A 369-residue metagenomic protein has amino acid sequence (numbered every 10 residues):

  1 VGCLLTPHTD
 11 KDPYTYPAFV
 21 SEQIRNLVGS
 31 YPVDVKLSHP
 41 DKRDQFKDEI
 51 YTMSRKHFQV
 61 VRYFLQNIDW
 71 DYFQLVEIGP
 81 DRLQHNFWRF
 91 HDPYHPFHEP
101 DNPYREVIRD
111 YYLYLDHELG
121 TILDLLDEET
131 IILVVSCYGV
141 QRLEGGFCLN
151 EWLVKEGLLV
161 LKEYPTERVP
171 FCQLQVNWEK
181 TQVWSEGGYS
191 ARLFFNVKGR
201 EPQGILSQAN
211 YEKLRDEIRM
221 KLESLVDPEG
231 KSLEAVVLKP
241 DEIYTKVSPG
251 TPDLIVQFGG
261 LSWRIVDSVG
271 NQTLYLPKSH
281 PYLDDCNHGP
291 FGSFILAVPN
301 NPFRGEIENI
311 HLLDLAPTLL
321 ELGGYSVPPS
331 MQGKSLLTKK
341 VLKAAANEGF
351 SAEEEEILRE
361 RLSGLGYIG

Functional and structural regions predicted by a protein language model:
V1, W88-Y94, G146-G157, A209-N210 (+1 more regions): Short secondary-structure boundary/capping segments
V1-E99, V183-G230: His/Asp/Glu-rich, glycine-adjacent segments that coordinate divalent cations and/or stabilize oxyanion chemistry on
T6, I78-L83, R89-F90, G139-Q141 (+6 more regions): Short, solvent-exposed loop/turn segments at secondary-structure junctions
R55, Q59, E106, L113-H117 (+5 more regions): A structural signal for well-ordered alpha-helical segments within the folded catalytic domains of diverse enzymes
N86-L125, S279-P281: Extended hydrophobic/aromatic segments used for targeting, binding, or gating
Y112-V154, L233-D241, T245-G259, L319: Metal-dependent active-site segment of extracytoplasmic phospho-/sulfohydrolases and closely related
K162-T318: Active-site neighborhoods of enzymes that stabilize oxyanions during catalysis
T251, N309, L315, L320 (+2 more regions): Long, internal low-complexity/basic segments
